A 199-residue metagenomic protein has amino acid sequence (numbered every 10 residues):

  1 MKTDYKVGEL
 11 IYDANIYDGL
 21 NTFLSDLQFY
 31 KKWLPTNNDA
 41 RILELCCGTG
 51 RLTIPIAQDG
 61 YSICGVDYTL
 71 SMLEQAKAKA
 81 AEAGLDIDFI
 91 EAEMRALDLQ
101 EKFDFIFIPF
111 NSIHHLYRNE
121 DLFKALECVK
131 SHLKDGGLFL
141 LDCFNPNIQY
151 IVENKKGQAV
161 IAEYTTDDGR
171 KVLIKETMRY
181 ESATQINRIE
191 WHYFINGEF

Functional and structural regions predicted by a protein language model:
M1-A40: Conserved class I S-adenosyl-L-methionine
D39-G48: Conserved class I S-adenosyl-L-methionine
T53-A96: Class I SAM-dependent methyltransferase SAM/SAH-binding core
R95-F105: A short acidic, Gly/Pro-enriched loop at the edge of an enzyme's catalytic core that lines a small-molecule cofactor
D104-E120: A short SAM/SAH-binding and catalytic strip from SAM-dependent methyltransferases
F123-D135: A short glycine-rich, Lys/Arg-flanked "PGG" loop and its adjoining helix->strand segment in the class I
G136-C143: Conserved beta-strand signature within the Rossmann-like core of class I S-adenosyl-L-methionine
C143-F199: SAM-dependent methyltransferase
